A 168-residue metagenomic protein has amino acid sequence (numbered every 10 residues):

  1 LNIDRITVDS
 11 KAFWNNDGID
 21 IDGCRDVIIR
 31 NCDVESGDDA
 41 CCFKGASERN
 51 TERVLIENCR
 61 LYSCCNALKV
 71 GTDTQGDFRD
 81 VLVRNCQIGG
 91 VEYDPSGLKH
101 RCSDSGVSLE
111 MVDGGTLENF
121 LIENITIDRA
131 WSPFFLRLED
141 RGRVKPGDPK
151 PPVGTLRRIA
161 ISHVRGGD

Functional and structural regions predicted by a protein language model:
L1-D168: Extracellular/periplasmic carbohydrate-active domains that bind, remodel, or depolymerize complex polysaccharides
